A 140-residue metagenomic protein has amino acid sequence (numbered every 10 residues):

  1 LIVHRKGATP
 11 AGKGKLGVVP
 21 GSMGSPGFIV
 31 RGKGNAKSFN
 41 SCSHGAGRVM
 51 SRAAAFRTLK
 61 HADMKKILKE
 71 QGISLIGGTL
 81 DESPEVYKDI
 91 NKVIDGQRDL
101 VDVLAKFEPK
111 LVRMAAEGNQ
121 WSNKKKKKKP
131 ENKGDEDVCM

Functional and structural regions predicted by a protein language model:
L1-M140: Domain-length cofactor-binding catalytic modules of enzymes
